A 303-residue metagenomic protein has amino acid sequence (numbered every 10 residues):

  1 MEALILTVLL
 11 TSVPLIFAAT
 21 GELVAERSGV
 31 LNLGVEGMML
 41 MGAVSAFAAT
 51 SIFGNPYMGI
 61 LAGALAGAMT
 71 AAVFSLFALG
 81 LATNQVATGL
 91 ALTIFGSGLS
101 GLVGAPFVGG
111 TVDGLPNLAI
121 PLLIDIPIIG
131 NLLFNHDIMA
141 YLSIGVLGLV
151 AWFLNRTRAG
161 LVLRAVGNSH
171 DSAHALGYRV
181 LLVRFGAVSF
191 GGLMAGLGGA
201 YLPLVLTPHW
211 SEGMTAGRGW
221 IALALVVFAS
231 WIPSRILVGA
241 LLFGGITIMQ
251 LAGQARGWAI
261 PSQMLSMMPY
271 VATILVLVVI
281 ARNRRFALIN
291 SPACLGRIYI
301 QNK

Functional and structural regions predicted by a protein language model:
M1-A18, L31, S45, I52-M58: Membrane-interfacial amphipathic/re-entrant helices at transmembrane-helix boundaries
A18-A19, A43-F47, S97-G98, L142-W152 (+4 more regions): Hydrophobic core segments of alpha-helical transmembrane domains in multi-pass membrane transport and ion-translocation
G54-L99, L242, T247: Alpha-helical transmembrane segments within multi-pass membrane transporters and channels
Q85-A87, D113-L118, N135-L142, R184 (+4 more regions): Loop-to-transmembrane alpha-helix initiation sites
S97-R156, R256-L265, P292-K303: Transmembrane helix-bundle core of multi-pass membrane transporters and related energy-transducing complexes
L132-W210, P233-V238: Helix-loop-helix "hairpin" substructures at the membrane interface of multi-pass membrane proteins
V150, N168-L182, G253-K303: Cytosolic-side transmembrane-helix boundaries in multi-pass membrane proteins
L206-Y270: Transmembrane alpha-helical segments in multi-pass inner-membrane proteins
